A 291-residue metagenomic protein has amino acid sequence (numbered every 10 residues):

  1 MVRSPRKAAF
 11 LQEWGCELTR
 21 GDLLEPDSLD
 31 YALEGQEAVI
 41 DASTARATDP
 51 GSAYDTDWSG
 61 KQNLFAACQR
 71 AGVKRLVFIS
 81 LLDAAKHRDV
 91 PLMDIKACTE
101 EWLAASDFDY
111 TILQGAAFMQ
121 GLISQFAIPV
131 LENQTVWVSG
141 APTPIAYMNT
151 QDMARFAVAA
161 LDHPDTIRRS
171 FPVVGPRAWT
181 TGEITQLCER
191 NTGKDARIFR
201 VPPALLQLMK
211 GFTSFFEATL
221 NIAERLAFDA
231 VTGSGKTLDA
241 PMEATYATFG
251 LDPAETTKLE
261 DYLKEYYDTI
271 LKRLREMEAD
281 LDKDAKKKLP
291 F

Functional and structural regions predicted by a protein language model:
M1, A42: A cross-family glycoside hydrolase active-site/sugar-binding cleft signature
V2-E13, L18, L24-D27, Y31-A32 (+6 more regions): Oxidoreductase cofactor-interface core, primarily capturing Rossmann-like NAD(P)-dependent enzymes
Q36: An anion/phosphate-binding loop that grips the pyrophosphate of nucleotide cofactors and donors
I40-D41, F78: Redox-cofactor binding/interface segments in oxidoreductases and associated redox assembly factors
D55-G60: Glycine-rich NAD(P)-binding loop of the Rossmann-fold in SDR/ketoreductase-type enzymes
I167, I198, R273-M277: Short, polar/charged, Gly/Pro-enriched helix-capping and turn/loop motifs at alpha-helix termini and inter-helix linkers
A204-F291: A hydrophobic C-terminal alpha-helical subdomain
